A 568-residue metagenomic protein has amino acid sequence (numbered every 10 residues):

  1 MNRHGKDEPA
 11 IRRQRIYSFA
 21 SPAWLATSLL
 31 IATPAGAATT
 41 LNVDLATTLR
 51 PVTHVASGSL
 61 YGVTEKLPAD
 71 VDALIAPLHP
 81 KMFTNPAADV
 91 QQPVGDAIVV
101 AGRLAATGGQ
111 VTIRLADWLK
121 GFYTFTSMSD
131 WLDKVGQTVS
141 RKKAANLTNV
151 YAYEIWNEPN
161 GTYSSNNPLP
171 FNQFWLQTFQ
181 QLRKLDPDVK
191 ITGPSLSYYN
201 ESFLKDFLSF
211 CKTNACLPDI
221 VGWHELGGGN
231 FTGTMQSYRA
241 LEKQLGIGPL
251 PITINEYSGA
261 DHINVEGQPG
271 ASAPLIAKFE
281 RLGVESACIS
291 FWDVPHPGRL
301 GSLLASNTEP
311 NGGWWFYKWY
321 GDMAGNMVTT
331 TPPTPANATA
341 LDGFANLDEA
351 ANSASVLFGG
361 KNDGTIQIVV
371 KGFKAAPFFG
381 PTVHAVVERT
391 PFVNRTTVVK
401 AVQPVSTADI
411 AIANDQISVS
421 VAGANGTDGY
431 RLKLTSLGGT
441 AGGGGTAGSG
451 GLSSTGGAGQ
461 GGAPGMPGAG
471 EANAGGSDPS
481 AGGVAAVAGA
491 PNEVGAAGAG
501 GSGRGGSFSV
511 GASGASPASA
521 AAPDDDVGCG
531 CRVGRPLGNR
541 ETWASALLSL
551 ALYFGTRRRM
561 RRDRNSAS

Functional and structural regions predicted by a protein language model:
H4-W24, L537-W543, M560: Bacterial N-terminal signal peptides that target proteins for export
A20-A32, S549-A551: Bacterial N-terminal signal peptides
P34-A37, G439-L547: Ser/Thr-rich, Pro/Gly/Ala-heavy low-complexity intrinsically disordered linkers and tails of secreted extracellular
A37-A152, Q173-G193, G248, E285-A287 (+1 more regions): Non-catalytic accessory regions flanking glycosidase/transglycosidase catalytic cores in CAZymes
K66-L67, G121-L241, L245, S258-L275 (+2 more regions): Active-site cleft segment of glycoside hydrolase catalytic domains centered on the general acid/base Glu
L226-P297, A305-M323: Catalytic-core region of carbohydrate-active enzymes that cleave or remodel glycosidic bonds
T542-R559: A cross-kingdom C-terminal cell-surface attachment/processing module
R562-S568: Cytoplasmic C-terminal tails of single-pass
